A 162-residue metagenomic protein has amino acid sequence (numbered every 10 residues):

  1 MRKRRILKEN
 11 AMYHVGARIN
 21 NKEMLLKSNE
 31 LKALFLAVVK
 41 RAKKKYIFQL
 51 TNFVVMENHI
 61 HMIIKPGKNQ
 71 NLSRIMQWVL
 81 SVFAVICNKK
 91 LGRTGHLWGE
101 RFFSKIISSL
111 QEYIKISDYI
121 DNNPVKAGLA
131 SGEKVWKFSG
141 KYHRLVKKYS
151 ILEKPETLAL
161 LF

Functional and structural regions predicted by a protein language model:
M1-E57, K65-F162: Short Pro-Cys-Gly-centered "Cys-loop" motif that presents a nucleophilic cysteine in a tight turn
